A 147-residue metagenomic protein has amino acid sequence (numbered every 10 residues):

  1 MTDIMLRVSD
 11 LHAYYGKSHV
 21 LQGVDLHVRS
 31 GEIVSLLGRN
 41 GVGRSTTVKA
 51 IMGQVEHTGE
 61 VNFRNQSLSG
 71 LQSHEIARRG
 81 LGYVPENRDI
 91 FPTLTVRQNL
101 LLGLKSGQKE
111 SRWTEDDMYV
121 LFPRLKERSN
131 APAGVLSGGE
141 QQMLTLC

Functional and structural regions predicted by a protein language model:
T2-C147: Glycine-rich phosphate-binding loops of nucleotide-dependent enzymes
